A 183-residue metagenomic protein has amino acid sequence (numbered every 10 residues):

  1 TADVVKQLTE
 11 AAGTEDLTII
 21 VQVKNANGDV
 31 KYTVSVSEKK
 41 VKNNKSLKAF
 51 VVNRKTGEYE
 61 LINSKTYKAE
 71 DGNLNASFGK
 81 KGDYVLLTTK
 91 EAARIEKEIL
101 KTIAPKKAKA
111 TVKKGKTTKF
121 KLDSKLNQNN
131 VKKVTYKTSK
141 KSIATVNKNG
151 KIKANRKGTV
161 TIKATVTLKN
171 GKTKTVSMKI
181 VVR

Functional and structural regions predicted by a protein language model:
T1-V23, A92: Soluble, acidic/polar mature domains that operate outside membranes
T1-V5, N27-V34, N149: Charged, amphipathic alpha-helical segments
V4-V5, R54-K55, T165-T167: Short regulatory "switch" loops immediately downstream of catalytic or recognition motifs within protein catalytic
T9-A11, N53-Y59, T135-S142: Short, solvent-exposed secondary-structure boundary motifs
T14-K24, T66, L122-S124, I152 (+1 more regions): Short beta-strand element of the conserved SAM-dependent methyltransferase core
D16-T18, D29-K31, E70-N75, T117 (+2 more regions): A generic structural signal for beta-strand entry/edge sites
Q22-K31, S35-I99: Proteolytic cleavage junctions
R94-R183: Extracytoplasmic soluble-region selector
